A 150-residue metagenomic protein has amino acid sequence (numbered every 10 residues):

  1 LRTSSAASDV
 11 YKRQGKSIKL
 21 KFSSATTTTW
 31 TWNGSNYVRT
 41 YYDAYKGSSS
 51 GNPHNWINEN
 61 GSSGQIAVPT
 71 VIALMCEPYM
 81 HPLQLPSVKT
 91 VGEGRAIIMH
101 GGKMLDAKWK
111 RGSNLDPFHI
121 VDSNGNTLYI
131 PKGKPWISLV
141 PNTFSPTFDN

Functional and structural regions predicted by a protein language model:
L1-A7, Y11: Single conserved hydrophobic/aromatic residue that forms the stacking wall/gate of nucleotide- or nucleobase-binding
S8, I18, Y37-V38, Y45-S48 (+2 more regions): Aromatic-residue detector
D9-Q14, N33-N36, V91, K110-L115: Short, ordered beta-strand-loop transition motifs
K12, K21-L83: C-terminal, well-structured catalytic/ligand-binding subdomain of enzymes
K16-L20, T29, Y37-D43, G94-M99 (+1 more regions): Short polybasic amphipathic segments
I66-N150: C-terminal soluble interaction/assembly domains
